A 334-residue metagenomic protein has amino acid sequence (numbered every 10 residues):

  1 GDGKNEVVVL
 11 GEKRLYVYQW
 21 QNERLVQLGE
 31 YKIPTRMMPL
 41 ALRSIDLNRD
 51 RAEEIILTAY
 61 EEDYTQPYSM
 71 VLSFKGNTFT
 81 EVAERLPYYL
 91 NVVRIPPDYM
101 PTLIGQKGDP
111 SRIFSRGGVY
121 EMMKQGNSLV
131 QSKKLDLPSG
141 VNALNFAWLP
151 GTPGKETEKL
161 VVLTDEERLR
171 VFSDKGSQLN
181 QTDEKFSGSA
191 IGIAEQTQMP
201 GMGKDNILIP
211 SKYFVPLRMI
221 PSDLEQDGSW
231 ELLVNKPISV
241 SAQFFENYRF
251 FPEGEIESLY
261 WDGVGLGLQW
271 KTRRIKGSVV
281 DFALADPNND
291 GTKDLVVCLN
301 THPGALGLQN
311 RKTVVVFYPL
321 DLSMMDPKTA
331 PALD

Functional and structural regions predicted by a protein language model:
G1-D334: Beta-propeller-forming repeat regions
